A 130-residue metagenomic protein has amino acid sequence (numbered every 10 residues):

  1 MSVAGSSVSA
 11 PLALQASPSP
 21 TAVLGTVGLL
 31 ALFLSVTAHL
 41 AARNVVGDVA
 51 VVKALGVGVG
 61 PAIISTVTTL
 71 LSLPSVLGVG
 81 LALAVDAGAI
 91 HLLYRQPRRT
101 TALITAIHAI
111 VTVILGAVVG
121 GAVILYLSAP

Functional and structural regions predicted by a protein language model:
M1-S19, P130: Short, strongly hydrophobic alpha-helical membrane anchors
A13, P18, V23-V67: Membrane-associated alpha-helix detector
P20-T37, S72-L93, R98, I104-L115: Selective recognition of hydrophobic, aromatic-rich stretches within alpha-helical transmembrane segments of polytopic
R43-V51, L92-T101: Membrane-helix interface "capping/anchor" motifs
G56-I64, I107-V119: Small-residue-rich segments of transmembrane alpha-helices in multi-pass membrane proteins, especially helix faces
T68-L73, V119: Short, charged low-complexity intrinsically disordered segments located at boundaries of structured domains
G116-P130: Juxtamembrane boundary at the C-terminal end of a transmembrane helix
